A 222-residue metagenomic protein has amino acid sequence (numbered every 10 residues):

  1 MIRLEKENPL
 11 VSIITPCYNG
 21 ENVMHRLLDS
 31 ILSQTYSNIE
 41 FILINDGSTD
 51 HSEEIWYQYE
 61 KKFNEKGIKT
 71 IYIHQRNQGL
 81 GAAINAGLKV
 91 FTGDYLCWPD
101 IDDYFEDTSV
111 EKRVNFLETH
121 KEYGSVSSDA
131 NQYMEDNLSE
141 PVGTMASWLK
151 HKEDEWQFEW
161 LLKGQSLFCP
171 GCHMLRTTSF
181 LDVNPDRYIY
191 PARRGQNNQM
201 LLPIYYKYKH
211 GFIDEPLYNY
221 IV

Functional and structural regions predicted by a protein language model:
N8-V11, L32-L43, H51, G67-T70: Short loop->beta transition adjacent to catalytic acidic/histidine clusters or analogous donor-positioning motifs
V11-V23, L27, Q34, I44: A conserved hydrophobic helix/loop-capping motif in glycosyltransferases and polysaccharide synthases
N45-E54, D100: A conserved acidic beta->alpha catalytic loop
H51, D103-F116: Acidic donor-binding/catalytic loop of UDP-sugar-dependent glycosyltransferases, especially processive GT2
Q75-F91: Glycine-rich, basic loop-to-helix element that forms the pyrophosphate-binding segment of sugar-nucleotide handling
L96: Short aromatic/hydrophobic "clamp" motif used to bind/position activated sugar donors
V110-V142: Conserved donor NDP-sugar-binding/catalytic core segment of glycosyltransferases
W148-V222: Conserved nucleotide-sugar donor-binding catalytic segment
